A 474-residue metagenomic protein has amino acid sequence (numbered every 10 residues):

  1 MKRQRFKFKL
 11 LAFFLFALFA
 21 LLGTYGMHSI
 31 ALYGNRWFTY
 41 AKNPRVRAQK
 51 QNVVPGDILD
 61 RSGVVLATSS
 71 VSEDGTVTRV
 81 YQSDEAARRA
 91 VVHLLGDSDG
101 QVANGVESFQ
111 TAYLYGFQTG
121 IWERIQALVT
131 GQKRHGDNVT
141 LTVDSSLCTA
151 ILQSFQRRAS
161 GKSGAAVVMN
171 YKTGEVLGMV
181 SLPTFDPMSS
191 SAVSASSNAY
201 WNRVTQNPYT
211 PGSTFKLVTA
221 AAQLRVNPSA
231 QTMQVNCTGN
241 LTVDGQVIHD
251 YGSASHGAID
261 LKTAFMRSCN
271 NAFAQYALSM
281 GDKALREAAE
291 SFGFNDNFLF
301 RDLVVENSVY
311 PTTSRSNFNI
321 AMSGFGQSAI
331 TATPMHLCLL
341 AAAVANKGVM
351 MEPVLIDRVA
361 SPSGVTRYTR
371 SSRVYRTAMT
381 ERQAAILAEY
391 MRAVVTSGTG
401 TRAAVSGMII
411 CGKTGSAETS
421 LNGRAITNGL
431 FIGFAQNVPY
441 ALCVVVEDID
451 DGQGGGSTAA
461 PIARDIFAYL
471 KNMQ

Functional and structural regions predicted by a protein language model:
M1-A192, A199, P208, M233 (+3 more regions): Periplasmic/cell-envelope proteins involved in peptidoglycan metabolism and beta-lactam response
S62, Q126-A127, K172-G212, V218-D448 (+1 more regions): Beta-lactam-recognizing serine transpeptidase/beta-lactamase-like catalytic domain environment
K216, C338, A460, R464: Active-site scaffold segments
